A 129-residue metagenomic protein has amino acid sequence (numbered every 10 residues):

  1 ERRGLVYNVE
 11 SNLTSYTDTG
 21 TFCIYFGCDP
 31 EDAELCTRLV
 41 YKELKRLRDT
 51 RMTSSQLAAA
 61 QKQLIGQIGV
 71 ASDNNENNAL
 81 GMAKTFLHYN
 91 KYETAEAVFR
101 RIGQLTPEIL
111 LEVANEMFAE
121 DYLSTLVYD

Functional and structural regions predicted by a protein language model:
E1-T21, G27-D129: Mature, solvent-exposed C-terminal subdomains and processed small-chain segments of exported/organellar
